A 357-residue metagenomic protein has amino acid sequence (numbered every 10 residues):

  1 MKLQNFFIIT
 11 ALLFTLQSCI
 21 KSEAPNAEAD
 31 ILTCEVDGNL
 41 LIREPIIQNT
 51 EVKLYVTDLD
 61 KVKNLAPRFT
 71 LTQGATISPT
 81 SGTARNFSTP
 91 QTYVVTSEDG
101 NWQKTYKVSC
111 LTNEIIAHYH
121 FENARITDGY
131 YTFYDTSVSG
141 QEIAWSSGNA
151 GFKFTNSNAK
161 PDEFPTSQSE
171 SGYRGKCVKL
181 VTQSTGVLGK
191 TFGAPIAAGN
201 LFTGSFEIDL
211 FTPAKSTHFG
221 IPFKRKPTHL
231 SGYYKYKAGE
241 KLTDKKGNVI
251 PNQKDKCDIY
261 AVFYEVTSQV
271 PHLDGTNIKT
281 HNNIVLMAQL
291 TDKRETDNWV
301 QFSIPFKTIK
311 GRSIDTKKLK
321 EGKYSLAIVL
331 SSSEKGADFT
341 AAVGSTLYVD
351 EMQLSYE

Functional and structural regions predicted by a protein language model:
M1-D30: Bacterial Sec-dependent N-terminal signal peptides
C19-H120: Beta-rich interaction/scaffold domains
L111-N156: Extracellular carbohydrate-recognition regions
E122-N123, V266-H281, I314, S333-E357: Extracellular polysaccharide-targeting segments
Q168-L188: Short carbohydrate-recognition loop motifs
L188-Q269: Extracellular-facing segments of soluble proteins and assemblies that are Gly/Ser/Thr-biased and enriched in aromatics
V249-Y260, Q301-T346, M352: Extracellular beta-strand ligand-recognition surfaces/modules
S268-L319, A342: Extracellular carbohydrate recognition and processing domains and analogous Trp-centered ligand-binding platforms
